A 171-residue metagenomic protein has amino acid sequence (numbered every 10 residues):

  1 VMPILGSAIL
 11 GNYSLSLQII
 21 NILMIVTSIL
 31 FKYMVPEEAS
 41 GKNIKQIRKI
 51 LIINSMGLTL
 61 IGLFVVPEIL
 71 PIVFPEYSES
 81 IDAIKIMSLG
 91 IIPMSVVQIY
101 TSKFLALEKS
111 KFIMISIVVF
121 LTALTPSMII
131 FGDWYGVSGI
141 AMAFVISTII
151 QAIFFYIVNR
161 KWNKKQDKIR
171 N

Functional and structural regions predicted by a protein language model:
V1-N21, E79-I81, I140-M142: Interfacial/gating helices of multi-pass transporter permease domains
P3, I25-I29, T59-P67, T125-I129 (+1 more regions): Membrane-embedded alpha-helical segments of multi-pass transporters/permeases
A8-L10, V66-L70, I81-D82, E108-K111 (+1 more regions): Membrane-interface helix-loop junctions in multi-pass transport and translocation proteins
Y13-S28, K32, L58, M87-M94: Transmembrane helix-bundle signature of multi-pass secondary active exporters and lipid flippases
Q18-N21, S55, I91-M94, I117-T122 (+1 more regions): Residue-level recognition of pore/gate-forming positions within transmembrane alpha-helices of multi-pass
I20-K42, K103-A106: Helix-loop junctions and terminal segments of transmembrane helices in multi-pass membrane transport/translocation
A39-G57, I61, I84: Interfacial transmembrane-helix starts/ends
F64-Q98, S138: Interfacial segments at transmembrane-helix termini and the short loops linking adjacent helices
